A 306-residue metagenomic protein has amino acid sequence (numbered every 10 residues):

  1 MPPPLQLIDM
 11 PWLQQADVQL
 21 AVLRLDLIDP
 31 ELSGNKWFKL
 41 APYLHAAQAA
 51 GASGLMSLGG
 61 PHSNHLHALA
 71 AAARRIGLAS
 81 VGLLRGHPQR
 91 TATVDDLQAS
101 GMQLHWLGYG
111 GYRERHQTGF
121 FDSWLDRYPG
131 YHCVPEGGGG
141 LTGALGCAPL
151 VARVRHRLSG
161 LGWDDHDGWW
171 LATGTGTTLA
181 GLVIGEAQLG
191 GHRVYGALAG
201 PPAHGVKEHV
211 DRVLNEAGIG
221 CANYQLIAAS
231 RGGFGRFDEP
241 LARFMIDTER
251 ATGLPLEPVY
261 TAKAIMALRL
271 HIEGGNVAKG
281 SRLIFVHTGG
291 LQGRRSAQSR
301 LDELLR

Functional and structural regions predicted by a protein language model:
M1-R306: PLP-dependent amino-acid enzyme catalytic core
